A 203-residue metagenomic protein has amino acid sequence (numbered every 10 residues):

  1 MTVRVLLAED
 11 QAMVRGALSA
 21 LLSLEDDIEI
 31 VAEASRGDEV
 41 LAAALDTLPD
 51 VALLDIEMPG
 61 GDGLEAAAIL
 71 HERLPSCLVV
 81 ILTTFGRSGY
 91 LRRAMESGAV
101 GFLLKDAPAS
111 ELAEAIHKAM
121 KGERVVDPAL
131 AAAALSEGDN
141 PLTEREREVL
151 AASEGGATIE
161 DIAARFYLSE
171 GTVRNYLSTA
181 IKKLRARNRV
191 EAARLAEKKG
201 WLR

Functional and structural regions predicted by a protein language model:
E9-Q11: Conserved acidic carboxylate
E33-V51: Acidic, metal-coordinating helix/loop segments flanking the phosphotransfer/catalytic sites of two-component signaling
R36-E39, G60-E65: Acidic catalytic/metal-coordinating carboxylates
A42, L64-S76: Short amphipathic alpha-helix used as the core "switch/output" element in two-component signaling
I56-M58: Receiver (REC) domain active-site loop signature in two-component systems and cognate sites in sensor histidine kinases
G89-E148, W201: Short, flexible helix-to-coil linker/hinge segments that flank and couple to helix-turn-helix
T158-E191: Recognition helix of helix-turn-helix DNA-binding domains
